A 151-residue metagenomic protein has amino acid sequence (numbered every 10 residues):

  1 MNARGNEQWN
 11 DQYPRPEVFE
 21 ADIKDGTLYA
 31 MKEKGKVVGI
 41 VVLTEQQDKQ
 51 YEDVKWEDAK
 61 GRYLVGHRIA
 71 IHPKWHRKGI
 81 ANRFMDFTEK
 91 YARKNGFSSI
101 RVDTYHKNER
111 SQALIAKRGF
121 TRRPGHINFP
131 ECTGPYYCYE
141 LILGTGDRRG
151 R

Functional and structural regions predicted by a protein language model:
M1-A21: Conserved GNAT-fold acetyl-CoA-binding loop/helix
T27-L43: Conserved beta-hairpin
V42-R68, H76: Conserved acyl-donor/pantetheine-binding loop and adjacent beta-alpha core of acyl/acetyltransferases and related
I71, R77-K90, A113-K117: Conserved acetyl-CoA-binding loop-helix of GNAT-fold acetyltransferases
H76, V102-Q112, P130: Conserved beta-strand-loop-alpha-helix junction that forms the acyl-donor binding cleft
N82, K94, K107-P124: Conserved active-site alpha-helix within GNAT-family acetyltransferase domains
M85, A92-T104: Conserved GNAT acetyl-CoA-binding A-motif
D103-T104, A116-Y136: Conserved catalytic-core motifs of GNAT/GCN5-like acyltransferases
